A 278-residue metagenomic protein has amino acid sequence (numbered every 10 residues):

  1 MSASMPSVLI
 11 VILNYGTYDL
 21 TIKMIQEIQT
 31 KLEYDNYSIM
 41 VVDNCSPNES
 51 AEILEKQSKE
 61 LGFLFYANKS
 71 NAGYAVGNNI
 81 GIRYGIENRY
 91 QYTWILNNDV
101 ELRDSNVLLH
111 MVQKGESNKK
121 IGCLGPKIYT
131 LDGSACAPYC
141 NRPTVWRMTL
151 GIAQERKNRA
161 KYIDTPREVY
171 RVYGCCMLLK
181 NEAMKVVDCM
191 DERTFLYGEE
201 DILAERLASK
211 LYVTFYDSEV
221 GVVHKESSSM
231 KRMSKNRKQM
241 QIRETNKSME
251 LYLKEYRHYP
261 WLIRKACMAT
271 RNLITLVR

Functional and structural regions predicted by a protein language model:
V11, E205-R278: Active-site-adjacent helix/loop segment of glycosyltransferases that harbors family-specific signature motifs
T17-K31: Short, well-formed alpha-helical segments that are part of the catalytic scaffolds of diverse glycosyltransferases
D43-E52, S70: A conserved acidic beta->alpha catalytic loop
A67-N88: Glycine-rich, basic loop-to-helix element that forms the pyrophosphate-binding segment of sugar-nucleotide handling
R89-E101: Short beta-strand-to-loop acidic/aromatic patch adjacent to the donor-nucleotide binding site
R103-P138: Conserved donor NDP-sugar-binding/catalytic core segment of glycosyltransferases
P143-Y170: Short, flexible, basic/aromatic active-site loop/helix in glycosyltransferases
Y170-G221: A short, conserved alpha-helix in the catalytic core of glycosyltransferases
